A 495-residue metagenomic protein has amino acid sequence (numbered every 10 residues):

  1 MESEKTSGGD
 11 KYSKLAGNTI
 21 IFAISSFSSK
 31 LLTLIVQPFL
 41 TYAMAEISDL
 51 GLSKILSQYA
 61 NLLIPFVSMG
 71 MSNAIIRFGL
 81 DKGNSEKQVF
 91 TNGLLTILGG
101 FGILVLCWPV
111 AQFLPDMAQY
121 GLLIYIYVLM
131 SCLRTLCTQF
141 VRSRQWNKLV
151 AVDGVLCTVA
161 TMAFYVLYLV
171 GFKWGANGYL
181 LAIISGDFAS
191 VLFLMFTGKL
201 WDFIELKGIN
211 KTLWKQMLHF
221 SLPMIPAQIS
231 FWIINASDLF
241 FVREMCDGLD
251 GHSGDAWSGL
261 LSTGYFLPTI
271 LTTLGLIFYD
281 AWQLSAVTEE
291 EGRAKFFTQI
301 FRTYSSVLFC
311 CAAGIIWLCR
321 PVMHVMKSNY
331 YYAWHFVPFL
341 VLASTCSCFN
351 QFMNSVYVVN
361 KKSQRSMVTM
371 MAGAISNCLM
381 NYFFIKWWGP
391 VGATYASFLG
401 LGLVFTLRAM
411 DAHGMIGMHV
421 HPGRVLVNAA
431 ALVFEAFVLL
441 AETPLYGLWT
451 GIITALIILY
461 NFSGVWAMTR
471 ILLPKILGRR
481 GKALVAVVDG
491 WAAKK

Functional and structural regions predicted by a protein language model:
E2-G8, L440-K495: Membrane-proximal transmembrane or re-entrant/amphipathic helices at the cytosolic face
E2-L15, L122, A176-A182, L192-N235 (+4 more regions): Interhelical loop/hinge segments that connect adjacent transmembrane helices in multipass membrane
E2-S3, D10-S72, L104, W108 (+5 more regions): Signature of the first transmembrane helix
N18-T33, C157, Y179-G198, K211-L284 (+2 more regions): Transmembrane helical elements of multi-pass membrane transporters/channels
P38, V67-G83, G264, P268-Y304 (+1 more regions): Helix-loop junctions and terminal segments of transmembrane helices in multi-pass membrane transport/translocation
I47-S48, A111-Y127, H252-D255, I315-T345 (+2 more regions): Interfacial segments at transmembrane-helix termini and the short loops linking adjacent helices
L95-S230, A236: Hydrophobic transmembrane helix module of multi-pass membrane transport proteins
V152-L200, M371-C378, P390-D411, W449-N461: Hydrophobic alpha-helical transmembrane segments
